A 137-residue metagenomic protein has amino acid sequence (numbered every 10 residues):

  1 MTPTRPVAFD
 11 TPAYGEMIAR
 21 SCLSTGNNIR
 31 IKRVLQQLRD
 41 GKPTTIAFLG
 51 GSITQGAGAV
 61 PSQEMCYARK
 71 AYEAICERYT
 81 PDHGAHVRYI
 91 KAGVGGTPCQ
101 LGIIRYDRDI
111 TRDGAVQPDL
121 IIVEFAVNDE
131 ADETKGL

Functional and structural regions predicted by a protein language model:
M1-L49, I53-S62, Y72-H86, R108-D119: N-terminal secretory targeting modules
S52-Q55, V94-C99, A126-D132: Solvent-exposed loop/turn segments at secondary-structure junctions within structured extracellular/periplasmic domains
A57-S62, L101-I103, D132-G136: Short, solvent-exposed loop/turn and secondary-structure capping segments
M65-R69: Short, surface-exposed alpha-helical segments at coil->helix boundaries
Y89, G96-Y106: Structural motif
I122: N-terminal Rossmann-like NAD(P) cofactor-binding module of classical short-chain dehydrogenase/reductase
